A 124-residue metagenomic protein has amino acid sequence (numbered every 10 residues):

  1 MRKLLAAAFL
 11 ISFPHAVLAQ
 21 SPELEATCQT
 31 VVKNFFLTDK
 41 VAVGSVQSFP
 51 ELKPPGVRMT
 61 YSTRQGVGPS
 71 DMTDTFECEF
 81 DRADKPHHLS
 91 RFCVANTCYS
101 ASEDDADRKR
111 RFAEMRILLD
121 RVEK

Functional and structural regions predicted by a protein language model:
M1-L4: Positively charged n-region of N-terminal signal peptides that target proteins for export
A6-A7, V17: Cleavable N-terminal signal peptides
S12-A16: N-terminal signal peptide c-region/cleavage motif recognized by signal peptidases
Q20-G44: Short, non-transmembrane alpha-helical segments in secretory-pathway proteins
L37-T38, S62-T75: Short, cysteine-centered beta-strand-loop-beta hairpins and adjacent loop/turn segments enriched in charged/polar
L52-S62: Short, hydrophobic/aromatic-rich segments at coil-to-beta transitions
S70-V94: A short, surface-exposed beta-strand/turn
C93-K124: C-terminal partner/receptor-binding element of secreted or periplasmic proteins
